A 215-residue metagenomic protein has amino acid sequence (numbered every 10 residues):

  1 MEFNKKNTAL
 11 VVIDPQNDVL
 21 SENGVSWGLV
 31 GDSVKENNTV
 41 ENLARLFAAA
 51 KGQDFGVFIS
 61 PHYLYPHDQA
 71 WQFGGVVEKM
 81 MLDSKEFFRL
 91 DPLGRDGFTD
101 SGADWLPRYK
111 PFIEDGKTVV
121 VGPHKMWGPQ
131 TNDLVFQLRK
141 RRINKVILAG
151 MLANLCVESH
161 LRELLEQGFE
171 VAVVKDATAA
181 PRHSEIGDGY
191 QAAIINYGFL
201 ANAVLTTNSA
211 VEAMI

Functional and structural regions predicted by a protein language model:
M1-A9, D18-V19, E36, R45-Q53 (+1 more regions): Active-site-adjacent betaalpha module
A9-V11, F58: Conserved hydrophobic packing residues within short motifs/helices of P-loop NTPase cores of ABC-family ATPases
I13-P15: N-terminal nucleotide-binding beta1-loop-alpha1 segment
L20-G24: Short N-terminal helix/helix-N-cap motif within the alpha/beta-hydrolase-1
V25-K35: Short glycine-enriched, charge-decorated loop/helix-capping segments at active-site entrances that position
T39-V40: Glycine-rich loop(s) and the adjacent beta-strand/alpha-helix scaffold that form part
F55-H62, V174: Short beta-strand segments at enzyme active-site cores
Y65-Q69: Short catalytic/ligand-binding loop motif for oxyanion handling, primarily in non-cytosolic enzymes, centered on
